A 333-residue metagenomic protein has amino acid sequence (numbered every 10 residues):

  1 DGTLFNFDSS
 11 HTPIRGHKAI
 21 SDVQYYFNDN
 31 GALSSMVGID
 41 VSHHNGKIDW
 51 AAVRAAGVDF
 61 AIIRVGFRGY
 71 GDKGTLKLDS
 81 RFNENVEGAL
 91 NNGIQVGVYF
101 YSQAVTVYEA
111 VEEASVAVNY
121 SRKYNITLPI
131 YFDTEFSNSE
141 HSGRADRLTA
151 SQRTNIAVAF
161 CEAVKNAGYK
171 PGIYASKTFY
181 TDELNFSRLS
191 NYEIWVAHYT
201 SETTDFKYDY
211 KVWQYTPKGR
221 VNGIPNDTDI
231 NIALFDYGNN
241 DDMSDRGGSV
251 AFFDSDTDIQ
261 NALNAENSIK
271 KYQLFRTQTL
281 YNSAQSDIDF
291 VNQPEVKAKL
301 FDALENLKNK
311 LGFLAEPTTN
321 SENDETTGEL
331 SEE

Functional and structural regions predicted by a protein language model:
D1-M36, V250-D254, I259-L263, Y281 (+1 more regions): Extracellular adhesion/carbohydrate-binding repeat motifs centered on closely spaced tryptophans
S35-H43, S187-S249: Functionally critical loop-and-helix segments that line ligand-binding/catalytic clefts of soluble enzyme domains
V37-C161, K165-A167: Substrate-binding cleft of extracellular glycoside hydrolase catalytic domains
V96, K170-G172, I194: Hydrophobic anchor at the start of a short beta-strand that flanks the dinucleotide cofactor-binding loop
A110-V118, Y180-L189: Distinct, well-ordered alpha-helical segments
V164-D182: Aromatic-lined carbohydrate-recognition surfaces of secreted/lumenal glycan-active proteins
N261-A315: Amphipathic, non-membrane alpha-helical rod segments
S321-E333: Long, low-complexity, intrinsically disordered segments
